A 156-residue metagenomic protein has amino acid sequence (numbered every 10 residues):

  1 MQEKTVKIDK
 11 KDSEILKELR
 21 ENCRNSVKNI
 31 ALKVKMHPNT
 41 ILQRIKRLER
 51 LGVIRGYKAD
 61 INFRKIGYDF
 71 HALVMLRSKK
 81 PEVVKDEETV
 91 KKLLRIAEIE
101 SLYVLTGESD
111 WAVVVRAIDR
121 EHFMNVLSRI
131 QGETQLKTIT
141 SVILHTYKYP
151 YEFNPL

Functional and structural regions predicted by a protein language model:
M1-L156: A compositional/biophysical signature of low hydrophobicity enriched in polar/charged and small residues
